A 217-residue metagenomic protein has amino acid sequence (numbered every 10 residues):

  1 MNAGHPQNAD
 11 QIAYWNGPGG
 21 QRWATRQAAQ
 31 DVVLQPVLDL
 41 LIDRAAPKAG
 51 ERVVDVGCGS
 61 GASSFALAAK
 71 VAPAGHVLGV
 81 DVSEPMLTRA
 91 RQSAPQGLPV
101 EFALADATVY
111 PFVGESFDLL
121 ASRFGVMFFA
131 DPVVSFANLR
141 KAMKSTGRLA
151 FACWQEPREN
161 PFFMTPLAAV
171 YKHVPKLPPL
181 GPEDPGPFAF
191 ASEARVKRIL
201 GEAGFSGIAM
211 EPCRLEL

Functional and structural regions predicted by a protein language model:
N2-E51, A62-A66, M86-R89, D106: Conserved class I S-adenosyl-L-methionine
A3-H5, A9-Y14, R26, D31-Q35 (+3 more regions): Conserved Class I S-adenosyl-L-methionine
R52-Y110, V134: Class I SAM-dependent methyltransferase SAM/SAH-binding core
V54, F117-F124: Short SAM/SAH-binding signature in class I
A72, F129-A130, M143-S145: Helix-to-beta-strand junctions that scaffold the AdoMet/dcAdoMet cofactor pocket in Class I SAM-dependent enzymes
T108-L119: A short acidic, Gly/Pro-enriched loop at the edge of an enzyme's catalytic core that lines a small-molecule cofactor
F129-L139: A short, conserved alpha-helix within the catalytic core of class I
V133-V134, K144, R148-L217: Conserved catalytic/acceptor-binding region of the Class I
